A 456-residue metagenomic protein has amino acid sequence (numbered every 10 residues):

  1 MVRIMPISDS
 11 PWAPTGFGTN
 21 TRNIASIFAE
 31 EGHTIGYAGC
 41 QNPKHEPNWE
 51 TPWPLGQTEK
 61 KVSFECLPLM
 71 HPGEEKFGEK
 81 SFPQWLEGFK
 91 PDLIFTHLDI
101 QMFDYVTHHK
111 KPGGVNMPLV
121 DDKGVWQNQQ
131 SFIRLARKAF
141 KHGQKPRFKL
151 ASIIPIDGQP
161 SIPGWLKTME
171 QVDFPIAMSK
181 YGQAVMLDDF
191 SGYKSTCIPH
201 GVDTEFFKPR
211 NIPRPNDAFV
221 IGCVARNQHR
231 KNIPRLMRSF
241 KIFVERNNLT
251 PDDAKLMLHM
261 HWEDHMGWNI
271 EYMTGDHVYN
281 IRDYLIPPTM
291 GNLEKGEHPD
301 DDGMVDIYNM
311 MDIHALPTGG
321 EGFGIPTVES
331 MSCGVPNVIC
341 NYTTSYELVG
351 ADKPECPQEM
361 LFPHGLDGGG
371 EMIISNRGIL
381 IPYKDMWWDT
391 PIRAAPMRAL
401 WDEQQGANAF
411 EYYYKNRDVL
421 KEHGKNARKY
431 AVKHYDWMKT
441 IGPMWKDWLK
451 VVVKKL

Functional and structural regions predicted by a protein language model:
Q41, Y181, G201: Carbohydrate-associated surface elements
G143, G267-D306: Nucleotide-activated donor-binding/catalytic signature segment of Leloir-type glycosyltransferases, i.e., the conserved
I162-G164, L187-D188, P199-D217: Acidic anion/phosphate-binding donor-loop and adjacent secondary structure in glycosyltransferase catalytic cores
R214-K231, M237-F240, L256: Conserved donor-binding/catalytic core segment of Leloir-type glycosyltransferases
G319: Aromatic "clamp/platform" in nucleotide-sugar-dependent glycosyltransferases that forms part of the donor/acceptor
Y346-E411: Change "using UDP/GDP/dTDP sugars" to "using nucleotide sugars
Q405, Y412, V419-H434: A short, well-ordered alpha-helix in the C-terminal region of glycosyltransferases
N416, W437-L456: C-terminal alpha-helical cap of glycosyltransferases
